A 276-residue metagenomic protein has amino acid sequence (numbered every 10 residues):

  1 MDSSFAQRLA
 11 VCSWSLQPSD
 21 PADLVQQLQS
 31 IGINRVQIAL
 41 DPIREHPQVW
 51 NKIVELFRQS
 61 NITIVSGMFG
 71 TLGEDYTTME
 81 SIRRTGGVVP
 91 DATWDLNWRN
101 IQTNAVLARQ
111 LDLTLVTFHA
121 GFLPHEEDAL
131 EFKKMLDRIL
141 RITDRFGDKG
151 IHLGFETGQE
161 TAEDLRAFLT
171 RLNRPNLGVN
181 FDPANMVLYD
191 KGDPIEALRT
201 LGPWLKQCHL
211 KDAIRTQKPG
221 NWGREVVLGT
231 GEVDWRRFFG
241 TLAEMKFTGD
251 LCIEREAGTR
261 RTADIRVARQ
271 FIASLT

Functional and structural regions predicted by a protein language model:
M1-R109, R174, R269-T276: N-terminal pre-domain/capping segments
Q7-S13, V36-I38, I64-F69, V116-F118 (+4 more regions): Hydrophobic faces of well-ordered beta-strands that scaffold small-molecule active sites in alpha/beta enzyme cores
S13-P21, A39-N51, G73-D75, L123-D128 (+5 more regions): Acidic-and-aromatic substrate-binding clefts and catalytic sites of carbohydrate-active enzymes
D20-D23, D75-G178: Active-site acidic/histidine proton-transfer and metal-coordination neighborhood in alpha/beta enzyme cores
R35-V36, G67, L136-E232, F239: Acidic/histidine-rich catalytic cores of soluble enzymes
E45-Q48, K52, R84-R99, E127-R138 (+4 more regions): Alpha-helix N-cap and loop-to-helix initiation/capping positions
G231-F238, A243-L251: H/E-rich (His + Asp/Glu) clusters that bind or coordinate divalent metals
